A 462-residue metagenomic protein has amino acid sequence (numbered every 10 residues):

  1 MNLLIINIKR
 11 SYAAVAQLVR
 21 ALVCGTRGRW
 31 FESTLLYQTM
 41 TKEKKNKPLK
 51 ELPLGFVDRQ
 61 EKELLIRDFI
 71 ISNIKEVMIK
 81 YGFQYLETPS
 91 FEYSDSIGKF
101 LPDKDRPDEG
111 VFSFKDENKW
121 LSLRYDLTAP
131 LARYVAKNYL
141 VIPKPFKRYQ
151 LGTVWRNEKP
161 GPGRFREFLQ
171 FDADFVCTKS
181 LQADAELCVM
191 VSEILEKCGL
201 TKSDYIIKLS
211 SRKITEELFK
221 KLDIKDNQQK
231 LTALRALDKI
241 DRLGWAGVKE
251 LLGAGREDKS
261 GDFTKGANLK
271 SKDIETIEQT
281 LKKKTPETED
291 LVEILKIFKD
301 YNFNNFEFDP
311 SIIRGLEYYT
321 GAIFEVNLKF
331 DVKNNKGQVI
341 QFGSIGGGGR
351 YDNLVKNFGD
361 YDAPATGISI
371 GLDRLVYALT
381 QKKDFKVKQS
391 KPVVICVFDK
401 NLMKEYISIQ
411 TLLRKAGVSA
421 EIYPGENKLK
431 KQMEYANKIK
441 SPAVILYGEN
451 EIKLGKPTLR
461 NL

Functional and structural regions predicted by a protein language model:
M1-R10: N-terminal, intrinsically disordered charge-dense segments
M40-A129, A185-V189, I206-K208: TRNA-binding/sensing appendages of the translation machinery
I66-Y81, E92-Y93, T128-L140, R148-T201 (+1 more regions): Positively charged, Gly/Ser-enriched RNA/tRNA-binding surfaces
T88-P107, I206-K220, I312-T320, K428-Y435 (+1 more regions): Beta-rich nucleic-acid/ligand-interaction surfaces
P107-N118, D223-W245: Acidic, His- and aromatic-enriched active-site or binding-groove loops in soluble protein domains that engage sugars
